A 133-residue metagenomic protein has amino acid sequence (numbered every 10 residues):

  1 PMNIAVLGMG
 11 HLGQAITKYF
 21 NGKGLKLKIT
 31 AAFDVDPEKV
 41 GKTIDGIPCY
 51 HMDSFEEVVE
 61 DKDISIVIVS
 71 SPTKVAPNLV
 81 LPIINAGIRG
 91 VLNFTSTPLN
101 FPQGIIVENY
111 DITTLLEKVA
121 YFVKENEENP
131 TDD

Functional and structural regions predicted by a protein language model:
P1-K26, T30-D36: Glycine-rich adenosine-cofactor-binding loop
G8-G13, G41, G87-G90: Glycine-centered flexibility sites
G13, L25, A32-S65: N-terminal glycine-/serine-/threonine-rich beta1-alpha1-beta2 phosphate-ribose binding loop of Rossmann-like
T17-Y19, I44, L79: A short secondary-structure junction signal
N21, K39-G41, L99: Short secondary-structure boundary/capping segments
P48-D132: Phosphate-bearing ligand-interacting subdomains that bind or position ATP/ADP/UDP/GDP/NAD(P) or nucleotide-linked
